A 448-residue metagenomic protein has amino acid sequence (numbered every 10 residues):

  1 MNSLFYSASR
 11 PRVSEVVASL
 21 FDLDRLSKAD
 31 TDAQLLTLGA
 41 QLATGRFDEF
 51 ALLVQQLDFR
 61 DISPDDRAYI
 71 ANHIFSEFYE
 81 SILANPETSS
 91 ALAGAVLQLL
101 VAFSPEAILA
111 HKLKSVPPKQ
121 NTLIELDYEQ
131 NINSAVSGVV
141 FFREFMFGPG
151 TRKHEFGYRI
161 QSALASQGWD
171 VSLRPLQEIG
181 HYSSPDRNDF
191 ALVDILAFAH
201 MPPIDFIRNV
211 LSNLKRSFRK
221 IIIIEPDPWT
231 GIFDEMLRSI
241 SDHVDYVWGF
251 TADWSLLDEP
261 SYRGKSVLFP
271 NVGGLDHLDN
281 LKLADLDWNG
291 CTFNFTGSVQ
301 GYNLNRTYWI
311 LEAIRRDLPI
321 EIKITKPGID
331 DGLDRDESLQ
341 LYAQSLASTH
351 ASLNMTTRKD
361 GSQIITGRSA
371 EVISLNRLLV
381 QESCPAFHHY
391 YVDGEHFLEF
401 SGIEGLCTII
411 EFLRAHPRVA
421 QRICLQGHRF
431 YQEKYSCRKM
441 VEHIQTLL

Functional and structural regions predicted by a protein language model:
M1-P149, H154, S162, S166-G168 (+3 more regions): Non-catalytic N-terminal targeting/anchoring module and adjacent flexible stem/linker that precedes the structured
V116-N188, I195-V210, P226-I232, M236-D393: Nucleotide-sugar donor-binding catalytic core of glycosyltransferases
K215-I223: Short beta-strand/loop segments at the ligand-binding rim of alpha/beta enzyme cores
L378-E382, E395-S401, H443-L448: Short, contiguous hydrophobic alpha-helices characteristic of membrane insertion segments
F397-I403, F412-P417: Conserved acidic donor-binding segment of nucleotide-sugar-dependent glycosyltransferases
A415-T446: A charged, aromatic-enriched C-terminal amphipathic alpha-helix characteristic of glycosyltransferases across folds
